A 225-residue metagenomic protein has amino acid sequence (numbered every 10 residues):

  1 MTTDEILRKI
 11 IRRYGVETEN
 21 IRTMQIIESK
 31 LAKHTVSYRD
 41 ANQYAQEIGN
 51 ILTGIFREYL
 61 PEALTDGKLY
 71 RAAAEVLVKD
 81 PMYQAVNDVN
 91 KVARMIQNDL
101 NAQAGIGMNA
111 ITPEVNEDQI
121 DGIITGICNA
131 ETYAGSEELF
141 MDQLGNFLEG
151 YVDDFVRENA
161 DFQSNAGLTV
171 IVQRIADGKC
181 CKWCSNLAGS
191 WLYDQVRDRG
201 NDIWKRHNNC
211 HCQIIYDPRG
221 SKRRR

Functional and structural regions predicted by a protein language model:
M1-H207, I215-R225: Domain-core detector
